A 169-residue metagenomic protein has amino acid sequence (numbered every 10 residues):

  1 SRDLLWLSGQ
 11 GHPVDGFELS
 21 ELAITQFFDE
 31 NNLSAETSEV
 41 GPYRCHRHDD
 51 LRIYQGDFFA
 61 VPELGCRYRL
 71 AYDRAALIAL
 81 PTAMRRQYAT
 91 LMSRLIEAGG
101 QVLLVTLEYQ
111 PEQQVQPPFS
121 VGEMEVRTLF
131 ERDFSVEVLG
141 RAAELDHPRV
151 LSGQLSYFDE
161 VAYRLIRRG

Functional and structural regions predicted by a protein language model:
S1-L4, V14-E63, A89-L91, L95-G169: Class I (Rossmann-like) S-adenosyl-L-methionine-dependent methyltransferase catalytic domain, capturing the SAM-binding
S8-G9: Gly/Ala-rich phosphate-binding loop of Rossmann-like dinucleotide-binding domains, activating on the conserved
E63-A71: A short acidic, Gly/Pro-enriched loop at the edge of an enzyme's catalytic core that lines a small-molecule cofactor
A79-L91: A short, conserved alpha-helix within the catalytic core of class I
